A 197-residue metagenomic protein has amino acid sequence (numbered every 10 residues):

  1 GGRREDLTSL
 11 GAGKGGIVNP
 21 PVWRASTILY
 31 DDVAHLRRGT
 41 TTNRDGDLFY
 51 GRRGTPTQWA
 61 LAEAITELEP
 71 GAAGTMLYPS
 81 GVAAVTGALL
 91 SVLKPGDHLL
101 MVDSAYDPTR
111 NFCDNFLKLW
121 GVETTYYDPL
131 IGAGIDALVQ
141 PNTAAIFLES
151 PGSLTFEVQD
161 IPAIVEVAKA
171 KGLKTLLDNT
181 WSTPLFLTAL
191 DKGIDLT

Functional and structural regions predicted by a protein language model:
G1-W23: Short conserved active-site loop signatures built around small residues
L10-G13, L68, G74-T197: Conserved PLP-enzyme active-site core in the AAT-like
G11, V22, D32-A34, T40 (+4 more regions): Solvent-exposed, flexible loop/coil residues
A25-I28, D128: Residues at the C-termini of beta-strands that transition into short coil/loop
T27, D32-A83, T109-N115: Conserved N-terminal alpha-helix of the aminotransferase class I/II PLP-enzyme fold
